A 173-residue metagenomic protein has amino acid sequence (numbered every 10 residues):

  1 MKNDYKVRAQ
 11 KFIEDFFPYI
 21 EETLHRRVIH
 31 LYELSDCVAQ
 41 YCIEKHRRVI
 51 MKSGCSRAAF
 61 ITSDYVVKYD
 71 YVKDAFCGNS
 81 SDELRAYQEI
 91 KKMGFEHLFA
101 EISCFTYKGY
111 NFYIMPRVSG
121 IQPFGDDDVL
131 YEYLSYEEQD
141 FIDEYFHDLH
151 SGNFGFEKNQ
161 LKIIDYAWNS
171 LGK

Functional and structural regions predicted by a protein language model:
M1-R47: Juxta-kinase regulatory segment immediately upstream of eukaryotic protein kinase catalytic domains
K45-K92: ATP-binding glycine-rich loop module of kinase domains
I61-T62, T106-Y107, F156: Generic beta-strand structural signal
V66-V67, N111, Q160-K162: Hydrophobic residues embedded in beta-strands of well-ordered beta-sheets
V66-V72, P116-V118, D165-A167: Active-site ExK catalytic segment of metal-dependent nucleases
Y71, Q88-L134: Conserved structural core of kinase catalytic domains
Y136-Y145: Protein kinase catalytic-loop region centered on the HRD/HxD motif
Y145-K173: Catalytic activation segment of kinase domains across protein kinase-like and atypical kinase folds
